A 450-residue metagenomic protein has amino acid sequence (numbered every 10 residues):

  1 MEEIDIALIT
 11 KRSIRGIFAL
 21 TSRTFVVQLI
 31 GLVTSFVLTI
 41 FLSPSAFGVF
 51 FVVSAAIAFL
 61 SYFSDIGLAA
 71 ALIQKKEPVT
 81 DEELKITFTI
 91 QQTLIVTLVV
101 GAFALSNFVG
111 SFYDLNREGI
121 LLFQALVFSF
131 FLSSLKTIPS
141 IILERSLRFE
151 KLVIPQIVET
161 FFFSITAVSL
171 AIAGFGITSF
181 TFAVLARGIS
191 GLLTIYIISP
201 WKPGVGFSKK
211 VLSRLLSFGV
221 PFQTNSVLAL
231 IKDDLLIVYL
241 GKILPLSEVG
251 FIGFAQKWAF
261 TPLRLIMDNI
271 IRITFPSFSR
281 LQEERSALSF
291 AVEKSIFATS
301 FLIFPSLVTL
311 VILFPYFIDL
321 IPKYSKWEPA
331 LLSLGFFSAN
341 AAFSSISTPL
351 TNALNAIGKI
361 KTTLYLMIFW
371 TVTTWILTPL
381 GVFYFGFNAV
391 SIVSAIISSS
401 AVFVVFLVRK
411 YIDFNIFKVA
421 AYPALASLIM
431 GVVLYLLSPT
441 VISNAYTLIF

Functional and structural regions predicted by a protein language model:
M1-G31, A70, D81-T89, G119 (+6 more regions): N-terminal membrane topogenesis motif
I4, V27-G31, S35, V53-I57 (+12 more regions): Short runs within selected transmembrane alpha-helices of multi-pass transporters and secretion channels
I6, N107-L126, V311-A342, I442-I449: Interfacial segments at transmembrane-helix termini and the short loops linking adjacent helices
I9-I66, L94-S106, F123-A125, S129 (+4 more regions): Signature of the first transmembrane helix
S13-I14, G48, V79-T93, F123 (+6 more regions): Interfacial transmembrane-helix starts/ends
G16-G31, E159, F180-G191, I195 (+6 more regions): Transmembrane helical elements of multi-pass membrane transporters/channels
F63-T80, E144-R145, A255, A259-I303 (+1 more regions): Helix-loop junctions and terminal segments of transmembrane helices in multi-pass membrane transport/translocation
I86, K151, R214-P221, A298-T299 (+2 more regions): Membrane-interface "helix-start" segments
